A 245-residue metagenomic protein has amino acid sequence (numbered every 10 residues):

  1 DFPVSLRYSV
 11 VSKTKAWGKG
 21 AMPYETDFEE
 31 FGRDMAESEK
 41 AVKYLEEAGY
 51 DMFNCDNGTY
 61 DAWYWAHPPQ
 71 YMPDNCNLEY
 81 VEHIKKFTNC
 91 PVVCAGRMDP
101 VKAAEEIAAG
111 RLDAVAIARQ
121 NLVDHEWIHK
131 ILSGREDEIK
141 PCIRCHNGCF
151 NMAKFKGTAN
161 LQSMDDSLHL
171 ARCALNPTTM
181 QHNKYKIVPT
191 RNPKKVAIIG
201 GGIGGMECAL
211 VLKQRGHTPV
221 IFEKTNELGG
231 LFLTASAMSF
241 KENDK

Functional and structural regions predicted by a protein language model:
D1-I199, I203-Q214, T218-P219: Flavin-dependent oxidoreductase catalytic cores
H217-L233: Glycine-rich FAD pyrophosphate-binding loop
T234-K245: N-terminal glycine-rich dinucleotide-binding loop that anchors FAD/FMN and/or NAD(P) in oxidoreductases
